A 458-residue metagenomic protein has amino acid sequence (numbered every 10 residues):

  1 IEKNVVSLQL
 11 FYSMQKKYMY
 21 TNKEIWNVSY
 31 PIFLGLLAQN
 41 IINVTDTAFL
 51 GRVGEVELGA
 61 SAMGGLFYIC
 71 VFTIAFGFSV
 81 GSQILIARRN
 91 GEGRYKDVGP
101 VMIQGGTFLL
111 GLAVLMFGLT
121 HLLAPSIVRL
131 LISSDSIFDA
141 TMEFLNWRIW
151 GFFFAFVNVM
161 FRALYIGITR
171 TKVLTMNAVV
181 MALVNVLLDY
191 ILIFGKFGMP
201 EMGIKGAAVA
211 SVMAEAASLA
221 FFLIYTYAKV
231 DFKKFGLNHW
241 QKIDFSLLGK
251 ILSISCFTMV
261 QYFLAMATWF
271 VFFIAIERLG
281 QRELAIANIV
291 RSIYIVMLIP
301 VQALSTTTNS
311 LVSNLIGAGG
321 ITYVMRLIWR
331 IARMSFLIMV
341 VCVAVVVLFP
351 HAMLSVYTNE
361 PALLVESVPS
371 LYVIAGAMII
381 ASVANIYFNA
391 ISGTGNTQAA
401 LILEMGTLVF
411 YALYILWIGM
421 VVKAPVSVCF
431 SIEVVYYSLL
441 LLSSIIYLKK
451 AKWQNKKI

Functional and structural regions predicted by a protein language model:
I1-S29, I86-F153, M199-C256, V312-A377 (+1 more regions): Short alpha-helical transmembrane segments in multi-pass integral membrane proteins
K17-A48, R52-V53, I69-G81, L85 (+6 more regions): N-terminal transmembrane alpha-helices
N27-N43, W147, M181, A214-S218 (+4 more regions): Transmembrane helical elements of multi-pass membrane transporters/channels
L37, I41-G59, V128-D135, I191-M202 (+4 more regions): Helix-terminus/linker motif at the lipid-water interface of multi-pass membrane proteins
L50-I69, V101, D135-A140, I204-K205 (+5 more regions): Interfacial/gating helices of multi-pass transporter permease domains
L58-H121, A155-T169, V173-L174, I286-P350 (+1 more regions): Small-residue-rich hydrophobic transmembrane alpha-helices
S79, Q83, R148-G167, L174-N185 (+5 more regions): Short runs within selected transmembrane alpha-helices of multi-pass transporters and secretion channels
T120, A163, D189, I193 (+9 more regions): Structural signal for membrane-spanning alpha-helices in multi-pass inner-membrane proteins, emphasizing helix cores
